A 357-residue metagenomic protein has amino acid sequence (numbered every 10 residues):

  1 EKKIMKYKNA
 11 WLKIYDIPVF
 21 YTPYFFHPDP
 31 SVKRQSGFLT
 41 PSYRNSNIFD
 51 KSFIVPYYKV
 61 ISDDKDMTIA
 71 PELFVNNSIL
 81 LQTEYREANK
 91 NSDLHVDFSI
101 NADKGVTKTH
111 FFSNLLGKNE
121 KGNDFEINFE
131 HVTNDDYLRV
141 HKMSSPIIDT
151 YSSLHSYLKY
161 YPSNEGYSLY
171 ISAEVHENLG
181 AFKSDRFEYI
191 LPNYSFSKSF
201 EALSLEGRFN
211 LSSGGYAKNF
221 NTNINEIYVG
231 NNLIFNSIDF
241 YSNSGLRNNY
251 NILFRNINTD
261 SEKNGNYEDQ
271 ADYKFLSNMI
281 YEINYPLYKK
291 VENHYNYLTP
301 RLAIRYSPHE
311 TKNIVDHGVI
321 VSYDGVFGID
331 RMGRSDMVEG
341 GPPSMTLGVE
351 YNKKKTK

Functional and structural regions predicted by a protein language model:
E1-K357: Outer-membrane beta-barrel proteins and related beta-barrel translocases across Gram-negative bacteria
